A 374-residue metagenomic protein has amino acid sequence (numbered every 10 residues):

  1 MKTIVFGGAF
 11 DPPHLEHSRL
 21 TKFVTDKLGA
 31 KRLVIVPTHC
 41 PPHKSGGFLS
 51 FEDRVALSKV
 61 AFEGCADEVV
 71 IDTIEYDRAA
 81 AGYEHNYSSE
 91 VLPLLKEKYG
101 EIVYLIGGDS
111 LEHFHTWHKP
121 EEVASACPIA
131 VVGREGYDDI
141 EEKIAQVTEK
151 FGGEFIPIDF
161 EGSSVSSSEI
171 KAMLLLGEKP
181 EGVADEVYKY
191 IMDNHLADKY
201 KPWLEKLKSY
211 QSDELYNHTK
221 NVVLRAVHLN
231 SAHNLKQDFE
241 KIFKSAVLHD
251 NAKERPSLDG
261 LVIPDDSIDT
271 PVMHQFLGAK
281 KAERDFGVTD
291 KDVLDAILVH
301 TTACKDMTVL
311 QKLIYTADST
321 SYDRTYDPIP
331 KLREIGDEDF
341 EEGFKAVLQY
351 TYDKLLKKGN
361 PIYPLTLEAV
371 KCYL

Functional and structural regions predicted by a protein language model:
M1-P202: Nucleotidyltransferase catalytic core that binds NTPs
H14-H17, H43, H218, H249 (+2 more regions): Histidine-centered active-site/metal-ligand motif
R19-L20, N221-L224, L277: Short amphipathic alpha-helical face segments that pack within enzyme cores and frequently flank/anchor catalytic
R54-V55, S167, T219, Q275 (+1 more regions): A general structural signal for well-ordered alpha-helical segments in protein cores
Y190-D193, H300-C304, K354: A short structural micro-motif
K206-S209, V227-H228, A232-K345: Divalent metal-dependent catalytic cores for phosphoryl transfer on phosphate-bearing substrates
E214-Y216, N221: Basic, amphipathic N-terminal segments that precede the first structured/catalytic domain
I329-L374: Metal-dependent nucleotide-binding catalytic modules
